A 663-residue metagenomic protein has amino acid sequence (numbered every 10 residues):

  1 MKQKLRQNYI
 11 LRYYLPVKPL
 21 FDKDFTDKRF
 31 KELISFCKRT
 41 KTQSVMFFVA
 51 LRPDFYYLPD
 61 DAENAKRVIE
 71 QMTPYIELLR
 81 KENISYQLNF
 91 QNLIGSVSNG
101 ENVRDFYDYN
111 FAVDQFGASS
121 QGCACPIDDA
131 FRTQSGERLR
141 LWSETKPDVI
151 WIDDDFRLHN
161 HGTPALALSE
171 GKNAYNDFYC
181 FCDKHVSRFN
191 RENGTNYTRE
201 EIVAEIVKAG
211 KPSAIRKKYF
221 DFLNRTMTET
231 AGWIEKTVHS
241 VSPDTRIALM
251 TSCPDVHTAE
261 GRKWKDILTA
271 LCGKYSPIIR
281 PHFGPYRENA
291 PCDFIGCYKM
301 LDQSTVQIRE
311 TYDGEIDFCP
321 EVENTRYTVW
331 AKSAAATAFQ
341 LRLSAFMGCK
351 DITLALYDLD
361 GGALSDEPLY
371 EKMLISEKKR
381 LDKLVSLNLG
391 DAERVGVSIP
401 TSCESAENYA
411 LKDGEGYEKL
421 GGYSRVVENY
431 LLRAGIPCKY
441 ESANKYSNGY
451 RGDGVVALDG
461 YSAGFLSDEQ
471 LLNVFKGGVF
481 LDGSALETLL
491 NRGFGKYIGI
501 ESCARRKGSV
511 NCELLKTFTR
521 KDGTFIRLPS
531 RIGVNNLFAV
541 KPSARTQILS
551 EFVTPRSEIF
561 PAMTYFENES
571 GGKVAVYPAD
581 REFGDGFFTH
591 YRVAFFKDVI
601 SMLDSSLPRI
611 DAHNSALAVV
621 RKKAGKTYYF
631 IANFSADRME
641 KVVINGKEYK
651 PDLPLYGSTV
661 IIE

Functional and structural regions predicted by a protein language model:
M1-V97, E101-Y109, V113-T145, E229-T245 (+10 more regions): Mature N-terminal, pre-catalytic/accessory segment of carbohydrate-active enzymes
K4, F48-L51, D148, H159 (+9 more regions): Hydrophobic targeting/anchoring helices
R12-F25, D54-I69, G117-T133, K211-T228 (+6 more regions): The substrate-binding groove and active-site-proximal loops of carbohydrate-active enzymes, especially glycoside
Y14-D24, F48-A50, F90-Q91, D154-D155 (+10 more regions): Structural motif
K28-F30, I34, R425-G452, D459-S462: A short, well-structured beta->alpha microelement
F36, F116-L301: Polysaccharide-binding and catalytic clefts of secreted carbohydrate-active enzymes
A65-E77, E82-I84, R157-T195, G361-N388: Short acidic, glycine/proline-enriched helix-loop-strand junctions
S442, Y450, D459-E663: A conserved amphipathic helix/loop scaffold that creates a polar/acidic microenvironment used either to coordinate
